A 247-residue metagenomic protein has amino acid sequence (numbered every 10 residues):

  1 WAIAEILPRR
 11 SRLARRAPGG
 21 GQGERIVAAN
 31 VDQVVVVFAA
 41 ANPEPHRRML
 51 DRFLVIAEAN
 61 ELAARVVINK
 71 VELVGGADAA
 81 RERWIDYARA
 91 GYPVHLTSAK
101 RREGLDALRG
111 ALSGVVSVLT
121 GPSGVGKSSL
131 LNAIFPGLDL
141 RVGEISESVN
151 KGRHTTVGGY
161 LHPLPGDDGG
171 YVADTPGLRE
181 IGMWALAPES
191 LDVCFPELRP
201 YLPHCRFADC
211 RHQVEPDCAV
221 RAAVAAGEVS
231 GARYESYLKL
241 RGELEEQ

Functional and structural regions predicted by a protein language model:
A2, Q22-Q33, N42-L62: Switch/coupling subdomain of P-loop NTPase systems
I6-V27, V31-Q33, L62-A64, V71 (+3 more regions): Helix-rich effector regions associated with P-loop NTPase G domains
V36-A39, V67-N69: Conserved beta-strand segments of the P-loop GTPase G domain that flank and frequently precede/overlap
A57, L112, L130: Conserved hydrophobic/aromatic pocket- or pore-lining residues that grip, position, or stack substrates in active sites
A63, K70-V125: Canonical P-loop GTPase G-domain recognition
L119, N132-P136, V142: Conserved ATP-binding TGD loop and adjacent catalytic N/P-domain core of P-type ATPases
S123, S128-S129, A133: Walker A/P-loop
